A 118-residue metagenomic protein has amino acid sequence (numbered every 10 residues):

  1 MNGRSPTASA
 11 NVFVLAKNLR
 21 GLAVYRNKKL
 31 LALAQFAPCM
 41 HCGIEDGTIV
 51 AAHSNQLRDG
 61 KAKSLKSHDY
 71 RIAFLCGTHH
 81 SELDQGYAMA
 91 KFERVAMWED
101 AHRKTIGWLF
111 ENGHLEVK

Functional and structural regions predicted by a protein language model:
M1-L30, P38, I44-T48, G113-K118: A boundary/linker detector
R26-F36, S64-Y70: Short, flexible, mixed-charge glycine/proline-rich loop motifs that serve as phosphate/nucleic-acid-contacting
A34, H53, C76: Divalent metal-coordination and catalytic microenvironments
M40-I72, Y87: Histidine-centered nuclease catalytic patch
G43-I44, G77-H80: Cys/His-coordinated zinc-binding microdomains
A51, G77-T78, D100: Intrinsically disordered, low-complexity regions enriched for glutamine and histidine
G60-Y70, S81-K118: Polybasic, low-complexity binding patches
